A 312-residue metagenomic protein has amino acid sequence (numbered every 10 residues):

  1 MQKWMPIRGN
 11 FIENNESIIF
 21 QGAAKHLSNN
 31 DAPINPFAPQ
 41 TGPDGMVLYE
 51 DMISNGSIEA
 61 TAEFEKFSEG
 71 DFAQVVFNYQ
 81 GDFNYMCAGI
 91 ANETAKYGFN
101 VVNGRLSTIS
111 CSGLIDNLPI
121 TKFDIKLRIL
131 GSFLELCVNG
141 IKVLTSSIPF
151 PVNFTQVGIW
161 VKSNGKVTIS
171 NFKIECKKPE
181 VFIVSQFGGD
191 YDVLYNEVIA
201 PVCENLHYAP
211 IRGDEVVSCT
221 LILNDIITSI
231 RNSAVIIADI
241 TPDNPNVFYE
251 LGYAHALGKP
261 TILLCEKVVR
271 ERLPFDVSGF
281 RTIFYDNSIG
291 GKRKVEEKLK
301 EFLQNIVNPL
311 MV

Functional and structural regions predicted by a protein language model:
M1-N30: Extracellular glycan-recognition surfaces and repeat-rich motifs
K25-V102, E175-K178: Secretory/extracellular carbohydrate-interaction modules and structurally similar beta-sandwich "look-alikes"
A60, T121-V138: Short tryptophan-centered beta-strand motifs in secreted/extracellular beta-sheet-rich domains of glycan-recognition
V102-D124: Short, aromatic/His-centered strand-loop micro-motif at the edge of beta-sheets
S146-V167: Flexible glycan-contacting loops in extracellular carbohydrate-active proteins
D214-H255, K294, L299-K300: TIR-domain catalytic/interaction hotspot
D243-I306: Cross-kingdom TIR/SEFIR domain
